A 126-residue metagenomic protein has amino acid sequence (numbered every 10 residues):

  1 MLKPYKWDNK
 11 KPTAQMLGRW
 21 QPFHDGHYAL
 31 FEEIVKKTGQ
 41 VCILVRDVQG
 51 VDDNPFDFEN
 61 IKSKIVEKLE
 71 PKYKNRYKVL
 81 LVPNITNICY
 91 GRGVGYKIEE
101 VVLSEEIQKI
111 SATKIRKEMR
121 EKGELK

Functional and structural regions predicted by a protein language model:
M1-K126: Nucleotidyltransferase catalytic core that binds NTPs
